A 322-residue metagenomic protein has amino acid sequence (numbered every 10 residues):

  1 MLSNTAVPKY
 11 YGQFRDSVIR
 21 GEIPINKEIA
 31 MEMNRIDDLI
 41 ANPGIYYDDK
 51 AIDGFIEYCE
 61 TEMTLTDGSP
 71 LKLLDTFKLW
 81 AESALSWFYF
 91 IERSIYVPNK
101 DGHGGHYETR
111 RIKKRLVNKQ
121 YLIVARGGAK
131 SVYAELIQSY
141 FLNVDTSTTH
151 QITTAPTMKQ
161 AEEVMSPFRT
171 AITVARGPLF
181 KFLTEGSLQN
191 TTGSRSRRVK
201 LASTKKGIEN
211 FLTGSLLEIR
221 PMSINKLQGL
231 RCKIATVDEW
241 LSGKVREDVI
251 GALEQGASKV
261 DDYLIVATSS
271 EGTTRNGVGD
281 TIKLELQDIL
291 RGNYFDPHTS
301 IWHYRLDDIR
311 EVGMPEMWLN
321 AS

Functional and structural regions predicted by a protein language model:
M1-S322: Phosphate/NTP-binding elements of NTP-utilizing enzymes
